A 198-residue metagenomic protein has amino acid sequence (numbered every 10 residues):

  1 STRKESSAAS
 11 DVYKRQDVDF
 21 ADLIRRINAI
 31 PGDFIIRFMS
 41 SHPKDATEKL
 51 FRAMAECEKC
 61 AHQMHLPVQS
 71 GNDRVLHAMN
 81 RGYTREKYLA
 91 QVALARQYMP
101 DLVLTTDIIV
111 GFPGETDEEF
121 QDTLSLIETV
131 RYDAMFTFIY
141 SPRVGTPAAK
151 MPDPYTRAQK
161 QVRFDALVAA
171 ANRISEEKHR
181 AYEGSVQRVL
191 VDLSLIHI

Functional and structural regions predicted by a protein language model:
S1, R15, N80, F112 (+2 more regions): Pocket-edge positions in alpha/beta enzyme catalytic cores
S1-A9, Y13, I196-H197: Single conserved hydrophobic/aromatic residue that forms the stacking wall/gate of nucleotide- or nucleobase-binding
S7-D117: Conserved SAM/AdoMet-binding glycine-rich loop
M64-L66, M135, V189-V191: OB-fold and OB-like beta-barrel modules that bind single-stranded nucleic acids
A90, L94, D122, L126-T129 (+1 more regions): A non-catalytic, amphipathic alpha-helix used as a structural packing/dimerization or gating element in enzyme scaffolds
D101-A149, D153-P154: N-terminal intrinsically disordered, low-complexity, charge/repeat-rich segments that act as generic
I139, K150-L195: Terminal RNA-binding accessory module
